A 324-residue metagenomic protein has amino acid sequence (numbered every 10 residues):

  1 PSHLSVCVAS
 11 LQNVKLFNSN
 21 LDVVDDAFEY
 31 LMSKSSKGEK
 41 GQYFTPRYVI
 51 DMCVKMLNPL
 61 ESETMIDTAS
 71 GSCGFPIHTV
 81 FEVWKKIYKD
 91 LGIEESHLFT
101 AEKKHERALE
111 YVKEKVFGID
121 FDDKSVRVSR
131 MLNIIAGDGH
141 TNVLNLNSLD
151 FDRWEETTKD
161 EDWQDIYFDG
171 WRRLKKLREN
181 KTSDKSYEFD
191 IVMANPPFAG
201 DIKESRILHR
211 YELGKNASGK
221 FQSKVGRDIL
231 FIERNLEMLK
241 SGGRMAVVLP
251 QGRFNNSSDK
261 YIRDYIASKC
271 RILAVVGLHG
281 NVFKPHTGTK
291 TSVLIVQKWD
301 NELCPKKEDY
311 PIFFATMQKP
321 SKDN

Functional and structural regions predicted by a protein language model:
P1-E61, H140-N145, G277-N281, I312-T316: Non-catalytic, mostly N-terminal accessory regions of nucleic-acid modification and defense proteins
N13, K37-G38, Y111-V116, N216-S218: Glycine- and acidic
K15-S19, G41, D67, F117 (+1 more regions): Conserved aromatic-histidine-acidic binding/catalytic patches
V24-D25, T100-A101, E237-M238: Short, flexible segments with low predicted structural confidence
Q42-R173, Y187, I191, A199 (+3 more regions): Conserved S-adenosyl-L-methionine
F151, E156-N324: A conserved structural/catalytic subdomain of Rossmann-like adenosyl-cofactor enzymes
